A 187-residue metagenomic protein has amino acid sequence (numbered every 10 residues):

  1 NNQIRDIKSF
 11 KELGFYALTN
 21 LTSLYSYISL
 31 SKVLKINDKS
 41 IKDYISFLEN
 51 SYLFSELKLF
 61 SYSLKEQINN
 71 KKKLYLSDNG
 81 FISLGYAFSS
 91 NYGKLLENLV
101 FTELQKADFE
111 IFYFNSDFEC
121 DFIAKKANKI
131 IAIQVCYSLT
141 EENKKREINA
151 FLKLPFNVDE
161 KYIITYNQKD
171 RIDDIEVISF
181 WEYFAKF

Functional and structural regions predicted by a protein language model:
N1-K129: Accessory nucleic acid-recognition modules appended to NTPase machines
K65-E66, K153, K169: Short secondary-structure boundary/capping segments
Y75, I131-I133, Y162-I164, E176-I178: Hydrophobic/aromatic beta-strand patches that form the interior of the parallel beta-sheet core in alpha/beta enzyme
Y113-F114, N157-T165: Short, hydrophobic beta-strand segments that form beta-sheet elements in well-ordered domains
S116, Y137, Y166: Cofactor-binding loop segments of dinucleotide-utilizing enzymes, especially the Rossmann-like FAD- and NAD(P)+-binding
N128-E141: Active-site ExK catalytic segment of metal-dependent nucleases
L139-A150: Active-site-adjacent loop/helix micro-motif of nuclease/hydrolase catalytic cores
Q168-F187: Domain-level recognition of nuclease-like catalytic cores that cleave nucleotide substrates
